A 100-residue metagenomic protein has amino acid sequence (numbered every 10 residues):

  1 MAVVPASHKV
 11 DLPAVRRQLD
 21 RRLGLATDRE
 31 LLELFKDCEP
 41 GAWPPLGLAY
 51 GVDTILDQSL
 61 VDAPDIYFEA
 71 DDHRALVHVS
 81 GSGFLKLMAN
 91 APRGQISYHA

Functional and structural regions predicted by a protein language model:
M1-A100: Extended, low-hydrophobicity, polar/charged segments
